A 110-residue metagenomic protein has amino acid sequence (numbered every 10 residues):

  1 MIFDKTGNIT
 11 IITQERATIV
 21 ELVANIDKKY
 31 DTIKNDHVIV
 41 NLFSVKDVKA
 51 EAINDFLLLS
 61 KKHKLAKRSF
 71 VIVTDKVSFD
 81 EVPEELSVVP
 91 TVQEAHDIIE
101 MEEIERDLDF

Functional and structural regions predicted by a protein language model:
M1-K28, S44: STAS-typified acidic loop motif
D4-T6, D31-N35, H63-L65: Flexible, charged surface loops at secondary-structure boundaries
N8-T10, N35-V40, K67-V71: Hydrophobic beta-strand segments of well-ordered beta-sheets in folded domains
V23-I53: Short, glycine-/small-residue-enriched flexible loop/hinge segments at domain edges that mediate gating
I53-L59: Charged helix-capping and loop-helix junction motifs
S60-V82: Short aromatic-glycine-(Arg/Gly/Cys) micro-motifs in beta-strand/loop hairpins
S87-Q93: Short acidic-hydrophobic, aromatic-tinged amphipathic segments that line or gate anion-handling sites
H96-F110: A charged, well-structured terminal subsegment
